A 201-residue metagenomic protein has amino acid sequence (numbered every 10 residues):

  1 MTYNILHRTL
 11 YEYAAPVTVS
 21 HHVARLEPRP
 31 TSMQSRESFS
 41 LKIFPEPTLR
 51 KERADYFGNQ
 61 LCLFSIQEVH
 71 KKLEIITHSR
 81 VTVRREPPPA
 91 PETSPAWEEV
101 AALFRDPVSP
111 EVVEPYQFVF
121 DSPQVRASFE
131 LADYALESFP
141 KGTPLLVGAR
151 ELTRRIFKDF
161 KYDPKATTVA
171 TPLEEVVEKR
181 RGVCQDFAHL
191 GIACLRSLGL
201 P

Functional and structural regions predicted by a protein language model:
M1-D106: Intrinsically disordered, low-complexity N-terminal segments that are enriched in acidic
T2, Y13, H21-A24, H70 (+8 more regions): Functionally constrained cores in energy, signaling, and assembly domains
T9, T77, K141, L145-P201: Active-site neighborhood of thiol-dependent amide/isopeptide-bond enzymes
Y11, A15, A24, F39-L41 (+10 more regions): Flexible, active-site-adjacent loop/turn segments at secondary-structure boundaries
V17, H21, P30, P47 (+10 more regions): Solvent-exposed, flexible loop/coil residues
H78, R85-F157, T171-E175: Acidic low-complexity segments
